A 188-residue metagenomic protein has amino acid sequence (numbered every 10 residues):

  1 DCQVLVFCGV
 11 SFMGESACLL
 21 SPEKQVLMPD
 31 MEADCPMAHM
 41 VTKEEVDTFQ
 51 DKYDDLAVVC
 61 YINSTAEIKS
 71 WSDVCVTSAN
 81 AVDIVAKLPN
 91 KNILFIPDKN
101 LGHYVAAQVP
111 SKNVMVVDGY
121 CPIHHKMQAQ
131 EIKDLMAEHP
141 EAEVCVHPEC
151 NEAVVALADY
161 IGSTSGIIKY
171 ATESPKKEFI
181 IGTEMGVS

Functional and structural regions predicted by a protein language model:
D1-S188: Active-site loop-to-helix "anion-binding N-cap" substructures in soluble metabolic enzymes
